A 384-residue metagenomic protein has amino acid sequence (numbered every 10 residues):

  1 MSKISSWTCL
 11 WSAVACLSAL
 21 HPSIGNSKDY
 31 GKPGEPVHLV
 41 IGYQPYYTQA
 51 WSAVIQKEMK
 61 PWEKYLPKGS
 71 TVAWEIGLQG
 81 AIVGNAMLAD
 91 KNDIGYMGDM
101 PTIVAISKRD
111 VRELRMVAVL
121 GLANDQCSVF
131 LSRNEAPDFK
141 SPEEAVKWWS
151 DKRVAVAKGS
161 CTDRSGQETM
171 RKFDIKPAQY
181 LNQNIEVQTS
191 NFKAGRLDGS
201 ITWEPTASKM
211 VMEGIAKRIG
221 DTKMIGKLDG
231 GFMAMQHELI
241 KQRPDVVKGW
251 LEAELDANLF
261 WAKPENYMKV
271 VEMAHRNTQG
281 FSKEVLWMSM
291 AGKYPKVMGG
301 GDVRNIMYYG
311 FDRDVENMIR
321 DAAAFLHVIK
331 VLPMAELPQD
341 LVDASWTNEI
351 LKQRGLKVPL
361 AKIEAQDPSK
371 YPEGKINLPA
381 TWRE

Functional and structural regions predicted by a protein language model:
M1-H38, L360-E384: Short, low-complexity disordered leader/linker segments with a strong preference for bacterial N-terminal type II
K28-N184, N191, D198-E204, K227 (+1 more regions): Short, glycine-/small- and polar/acidic-enriched structural segments that line small-molecule recognition paths
E63, K68, R171, V211 (+2 more regions): Short polybasic/polar patches that bind polyanions
K68-G69, R112, R171, K176 (+4 more regions): Short coil/loop linkers at secondary-structure junctions
V72-A73, M288-K296, L337-E349: Short linear loop/turn motifs
Q179-L181, E186-E284: Pocket-lining segment of extracytoplasmic ligand-binding domains
R243-E336: Secondary-structure end/capping motifs
R320-E384: Conserved C-terminal helix/tail region of periplasmic/extracytoplasmic solute-binding proteins
